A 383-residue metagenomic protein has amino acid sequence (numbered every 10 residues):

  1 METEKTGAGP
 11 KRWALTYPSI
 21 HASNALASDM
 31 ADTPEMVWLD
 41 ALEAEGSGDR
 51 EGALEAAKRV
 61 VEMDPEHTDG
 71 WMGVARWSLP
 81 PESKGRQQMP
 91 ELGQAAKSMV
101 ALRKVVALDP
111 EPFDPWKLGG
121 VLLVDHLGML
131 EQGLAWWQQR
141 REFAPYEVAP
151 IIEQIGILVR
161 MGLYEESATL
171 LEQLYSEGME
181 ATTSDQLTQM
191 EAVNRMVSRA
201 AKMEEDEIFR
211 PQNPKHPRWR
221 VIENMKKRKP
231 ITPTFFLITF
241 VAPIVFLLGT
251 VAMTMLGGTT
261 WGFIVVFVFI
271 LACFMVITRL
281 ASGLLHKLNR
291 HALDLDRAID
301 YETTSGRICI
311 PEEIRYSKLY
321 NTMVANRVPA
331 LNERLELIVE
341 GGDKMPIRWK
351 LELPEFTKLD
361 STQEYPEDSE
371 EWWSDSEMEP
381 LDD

Functional and structural regions predicted by a protein language model:
G7-W13, L26-E66, G73, L79-P90: Alpha-helical segment of the N-proximal tetratricopeptide repeat
T16-I20, S47-A56, E82-A101, L127-W136 (+1 more regions): Structural signature of tandem alpha-helical TPR/SEL1-like repeats, specifically the intra-repeat loop/turn
A31, P65, P110, P145 (+1 more regions): Short coil turns that delineate tetratricopeptide repeat
E35, L39, G73, L118 (+3 more regions): "A position-specific structural signal for the A-helix of alpha-solenoid helical repeats
M36, G70, P115, P150 (+1 more regions): TPR alpha-solenoid repeat register
R59-V60, K104-V105, Q139-R140, Q173-L174: Canonical positions in the second alpha-helix
G93-S98, R140-F143, V159-T182, A192-R195 (+1 more regions): TPR/TPR-like (Sel1-like) alpha-helical repeat modules
R228-T303: Transmembrane alpha-helical hairpins and terminal membrane-anchor modules
